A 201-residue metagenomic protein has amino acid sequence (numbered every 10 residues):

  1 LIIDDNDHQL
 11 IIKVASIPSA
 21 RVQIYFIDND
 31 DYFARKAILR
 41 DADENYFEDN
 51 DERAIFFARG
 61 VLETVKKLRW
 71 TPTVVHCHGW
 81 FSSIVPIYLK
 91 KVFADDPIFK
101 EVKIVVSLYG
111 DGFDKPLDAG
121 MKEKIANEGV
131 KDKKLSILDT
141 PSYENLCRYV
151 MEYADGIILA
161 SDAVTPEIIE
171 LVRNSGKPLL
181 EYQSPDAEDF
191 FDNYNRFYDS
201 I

Functional and structural regions predicted by a protein language model:
L1-I201: Catalytic cores of nucleotide-sugar-dependent glycosyltransferases that transfer UDP/GDP/TDP-activated
